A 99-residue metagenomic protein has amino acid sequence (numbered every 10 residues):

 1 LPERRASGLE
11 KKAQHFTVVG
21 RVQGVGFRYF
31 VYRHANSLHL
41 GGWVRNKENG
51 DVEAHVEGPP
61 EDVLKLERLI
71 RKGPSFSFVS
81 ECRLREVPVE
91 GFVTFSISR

Functional and structural regions predicted by a protein language model:
L1-R99: Intrinsically disordered, low-complexity, mixed-charge
